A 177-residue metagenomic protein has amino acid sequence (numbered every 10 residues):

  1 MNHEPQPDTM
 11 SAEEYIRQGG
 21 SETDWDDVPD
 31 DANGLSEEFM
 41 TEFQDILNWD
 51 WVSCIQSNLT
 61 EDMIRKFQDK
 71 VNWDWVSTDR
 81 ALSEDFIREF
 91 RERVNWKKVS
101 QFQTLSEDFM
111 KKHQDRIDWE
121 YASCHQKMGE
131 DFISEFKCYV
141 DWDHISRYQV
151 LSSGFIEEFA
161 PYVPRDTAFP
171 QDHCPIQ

Functional and structural regions predicted by a protein language model:
N2-Q177: Alpha-helical scaffold segments
